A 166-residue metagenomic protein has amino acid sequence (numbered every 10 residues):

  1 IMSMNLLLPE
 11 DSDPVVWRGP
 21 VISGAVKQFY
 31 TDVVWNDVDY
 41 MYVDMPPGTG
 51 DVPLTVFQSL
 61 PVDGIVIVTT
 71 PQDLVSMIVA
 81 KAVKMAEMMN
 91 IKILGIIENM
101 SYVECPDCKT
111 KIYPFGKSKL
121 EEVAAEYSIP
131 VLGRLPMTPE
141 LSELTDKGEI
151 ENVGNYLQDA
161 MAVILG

Functional and structural regions predicted by a protein language model:
I1-D39, P106, T138-E151: P-loop/Walker-type NTP enzyme "switch/lid" segment
M2, V26, D44, V79 (+3 more regions): Residue-level signature of catalytic and energy-coupling elements of molecular machines, predominantly ATP/GTP-dependent
M2, V26, M45, Q58 (+2 more regions): Glycine-rich phosphate-binding loops of nucleotide-dependent enzymes
S3-M4, I67-T70, I96-I97: Conserved beta-strand segments of the P-loop GTPase G domain that flank and frequently precede/overlap
G19-K27, D73-A80, K117, G154-M161: Amphipathic alpha-helical transducer elements in NTP-driven molecular machines
Q28-Y40, V52-L74: Inter-motif core of Ras-like GTPase G domains
M45-P53, V75-I78: Short glycine/serine/threonine-rich phosphate/pyrophosphate-binding segments that cradle anionic phosphate groups
V83-G166: C-terminal lobe/tail of nucleotide-utilizing enzymes
